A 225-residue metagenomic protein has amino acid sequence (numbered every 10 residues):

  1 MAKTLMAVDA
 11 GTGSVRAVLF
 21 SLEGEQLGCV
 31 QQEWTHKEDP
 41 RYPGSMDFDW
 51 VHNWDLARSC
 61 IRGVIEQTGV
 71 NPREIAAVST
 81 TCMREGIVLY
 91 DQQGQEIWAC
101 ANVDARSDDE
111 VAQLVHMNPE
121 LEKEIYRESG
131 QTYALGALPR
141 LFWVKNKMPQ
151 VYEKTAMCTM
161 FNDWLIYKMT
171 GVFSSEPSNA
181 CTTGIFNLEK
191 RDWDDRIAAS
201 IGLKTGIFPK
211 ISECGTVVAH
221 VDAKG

Functional and structural regions predicted by a protein language model:
M1-A99, K154: N-terminal glycine/serine-rich phosphate-binding loop of ATP-dependent small-molecule kinases, especially carbohydrate
S59-G225: Glycine-rich phosphate-binding/catalytic subdomain of phosphoryl-transfer and nucleotide/sugar-phosphate-processing
